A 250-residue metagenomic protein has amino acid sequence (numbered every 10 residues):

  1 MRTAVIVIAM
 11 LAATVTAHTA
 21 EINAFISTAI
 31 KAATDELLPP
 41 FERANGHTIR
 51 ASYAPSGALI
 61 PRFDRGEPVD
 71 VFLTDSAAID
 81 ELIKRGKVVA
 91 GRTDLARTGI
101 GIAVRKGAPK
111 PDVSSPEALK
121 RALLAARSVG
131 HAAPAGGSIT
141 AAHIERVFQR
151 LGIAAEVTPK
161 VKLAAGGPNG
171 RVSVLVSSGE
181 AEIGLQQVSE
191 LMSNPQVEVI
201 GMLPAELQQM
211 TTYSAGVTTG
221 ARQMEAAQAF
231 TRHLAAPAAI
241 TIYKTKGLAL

Functional and structural regions predicted by a protein language model:
A4-T14: Bacterial N-terminal signal peptides
H18-G57, P61-R65, S76-G86, T93-T98 (+1 more regions): Exported/periplasmic ABC-transporter solute-binding proteins
D70-L73: Periplasmic-binding protein-like
